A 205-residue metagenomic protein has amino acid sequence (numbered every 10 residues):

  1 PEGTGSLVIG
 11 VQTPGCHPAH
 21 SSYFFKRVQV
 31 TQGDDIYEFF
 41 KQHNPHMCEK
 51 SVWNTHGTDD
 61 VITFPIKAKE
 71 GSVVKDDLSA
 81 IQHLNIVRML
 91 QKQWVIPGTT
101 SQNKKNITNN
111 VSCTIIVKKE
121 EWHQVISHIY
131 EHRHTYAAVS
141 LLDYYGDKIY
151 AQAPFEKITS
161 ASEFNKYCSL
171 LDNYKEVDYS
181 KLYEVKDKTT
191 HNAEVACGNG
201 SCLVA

Functional and structural regions predicted by a protein language model:
P1, V8-A193: Catalytic alpha/beta core of large soluble enzyme barrels
K188-A205: Short acidic, low-complexity intrinsically disordered linear motifs used for protein-protein interactions
